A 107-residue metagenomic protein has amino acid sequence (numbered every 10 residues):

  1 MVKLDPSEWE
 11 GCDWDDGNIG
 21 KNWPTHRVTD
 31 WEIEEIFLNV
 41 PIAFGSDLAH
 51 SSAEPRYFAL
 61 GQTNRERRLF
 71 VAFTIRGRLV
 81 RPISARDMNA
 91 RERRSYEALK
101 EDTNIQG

Functional and structural regions predicted by a protein language model:
M1-G107: Ribonuclease/tRNase effector modules and their secretory precursors
